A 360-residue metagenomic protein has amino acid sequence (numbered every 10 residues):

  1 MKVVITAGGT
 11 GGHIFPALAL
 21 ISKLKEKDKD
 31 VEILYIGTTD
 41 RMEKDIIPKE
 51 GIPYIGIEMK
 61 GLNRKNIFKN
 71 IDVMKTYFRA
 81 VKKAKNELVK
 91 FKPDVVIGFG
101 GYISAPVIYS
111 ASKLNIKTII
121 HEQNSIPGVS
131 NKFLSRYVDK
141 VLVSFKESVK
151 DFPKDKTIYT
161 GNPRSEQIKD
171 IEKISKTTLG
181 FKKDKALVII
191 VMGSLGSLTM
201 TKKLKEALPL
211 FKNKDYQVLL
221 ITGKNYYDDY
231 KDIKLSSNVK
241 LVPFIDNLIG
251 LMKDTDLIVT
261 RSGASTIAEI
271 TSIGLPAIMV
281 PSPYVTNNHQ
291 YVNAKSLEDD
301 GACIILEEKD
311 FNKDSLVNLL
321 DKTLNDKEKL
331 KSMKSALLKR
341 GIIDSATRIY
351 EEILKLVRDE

Functional and structural regions predicted by a protein language model:
K2, M42, S112-K173: Active-site-proximal region of nucleotide-activated glycan assembly enzymes, centered on histidine/acidic-rich loops
V3-G8, K27-T76, V81, T160 (+2 more regions): Conserved nucleotide-sugar phosphate-binding/catalytic loop shared by glycosyltransferases and other
R41, I46, E50, K173-S175 (+4 more regions): Donor-nucleotide binding loops and adjacent catalytic segments primarily of GT-B fold Leloir glycosyltransferases
K83-V96, I103-I119, K132, R136-Y137: Glycosyltransferases and closely related glycan-assembly transferases that use nucleotide-activated donors
P93-V95, I245, K253-A268, L275: Acidic donor-binding loop of glycosyltransferase active sites
T260, P276-N287: Short hydrophobic beta-strand element within catalytic cores of glycosyltransferases and related nucleotide-activated
K329-I343: A short, well-ordered alpha-helix in the C-terminal region of glycosyltransferases
I342-E360: C-terminal alpha-helical cap of glycosyltransferases
